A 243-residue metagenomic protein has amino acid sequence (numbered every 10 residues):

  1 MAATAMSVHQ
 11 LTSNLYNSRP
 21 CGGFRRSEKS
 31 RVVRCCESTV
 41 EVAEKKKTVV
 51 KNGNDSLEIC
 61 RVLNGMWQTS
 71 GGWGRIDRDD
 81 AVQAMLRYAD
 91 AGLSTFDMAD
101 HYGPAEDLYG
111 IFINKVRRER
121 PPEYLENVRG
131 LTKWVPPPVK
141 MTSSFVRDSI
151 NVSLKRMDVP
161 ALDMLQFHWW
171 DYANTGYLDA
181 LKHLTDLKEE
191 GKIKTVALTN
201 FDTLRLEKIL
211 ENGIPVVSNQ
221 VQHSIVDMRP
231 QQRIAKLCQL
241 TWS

Functional and structural regions predicted by a protein language model:
A2-R129: N-terminal binding-site loop/beta-alpha segment at the start of enzyme catalytic domains that lines or forms
I59-L63, S94-T95, P122, N127-K133 (+4 more regions): Structural preference for beta-strand elements that scaffold enzyme active sites
M66-Q68, W134-P136, Q166-D171: Short, histidine-centered active-site or binding-site loop motifs used for metal coordination, general acid-base
W73-I76, A99-L108, P137-T142, Y172-T175 (+1 more regions): Acidic-and-aromatic substrate-binding clefts and catalytic sites of carbohydrate-active enzymes
G74-A89, K140-D158, Y177-D179, F201-K208 (+1 more regions): Short, acidic/polar
Y109-R117, I150-L154, L184, L206: Short, well-ordered amphipathic alpha-helices
L154-G176: Active-site groove signature of glycoside hydrolases
W169-S243: Beta/alpha (TIM)-barrel catalytic core signal, keyed to glycine-rich beta->alpha loops juxtaposed to Asp/Glu that bind
